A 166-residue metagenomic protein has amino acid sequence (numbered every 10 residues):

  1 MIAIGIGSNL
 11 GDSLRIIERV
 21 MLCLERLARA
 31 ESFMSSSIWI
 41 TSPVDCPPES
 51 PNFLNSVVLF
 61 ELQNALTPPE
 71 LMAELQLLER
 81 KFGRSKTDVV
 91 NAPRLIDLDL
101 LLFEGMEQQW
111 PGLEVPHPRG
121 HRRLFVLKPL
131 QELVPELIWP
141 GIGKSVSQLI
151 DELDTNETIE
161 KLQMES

Functional and structural regions predicted by a protein language model:
M1-I4: Extreme N-terminal starter segment of soluble prokaryotic enzymes
I6-S8: A generic "structured core" feature
L10, N64-L66, M106: Residues that cap or initiate secondary-structure elements
D12-R15: Short N-terminal binding/cap micro-motifs at the start of the first secondary-structure element
R19-L66: Short, surface-exposed acidic-centric catalytic microdomains
V44-F53, L59, P69-S166: Flexible, gly/pro- and Lys/Arg-enriched active-site loops
